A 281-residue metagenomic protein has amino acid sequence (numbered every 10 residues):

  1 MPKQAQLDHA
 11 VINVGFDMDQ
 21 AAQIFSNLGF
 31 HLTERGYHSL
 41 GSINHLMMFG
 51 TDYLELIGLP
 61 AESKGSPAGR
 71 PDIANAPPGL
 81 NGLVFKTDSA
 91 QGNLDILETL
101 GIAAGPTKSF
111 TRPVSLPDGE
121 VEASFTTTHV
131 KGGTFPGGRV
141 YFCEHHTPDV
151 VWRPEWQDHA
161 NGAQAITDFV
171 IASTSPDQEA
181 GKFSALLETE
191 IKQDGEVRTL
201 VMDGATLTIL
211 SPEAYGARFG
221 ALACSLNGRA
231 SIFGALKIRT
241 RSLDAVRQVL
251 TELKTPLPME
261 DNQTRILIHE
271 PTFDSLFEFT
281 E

Functional and structural regions predicted by a protein language model:
M1-L7, I12-L32, F49-S109, L116-E281: Glyoxalase I/VOC metalloenzyme domain signal
L32-S39: Conserved catalytic-core motifs of GNAT/GCN5-like acyltransferases
S39-I43, N262-T264: Short acidic/glycine-enriched loop/turn segments that link adjacent beta-strands
H45-M47: Short beta-strand scaffold segments in enzyme catalytic cores
